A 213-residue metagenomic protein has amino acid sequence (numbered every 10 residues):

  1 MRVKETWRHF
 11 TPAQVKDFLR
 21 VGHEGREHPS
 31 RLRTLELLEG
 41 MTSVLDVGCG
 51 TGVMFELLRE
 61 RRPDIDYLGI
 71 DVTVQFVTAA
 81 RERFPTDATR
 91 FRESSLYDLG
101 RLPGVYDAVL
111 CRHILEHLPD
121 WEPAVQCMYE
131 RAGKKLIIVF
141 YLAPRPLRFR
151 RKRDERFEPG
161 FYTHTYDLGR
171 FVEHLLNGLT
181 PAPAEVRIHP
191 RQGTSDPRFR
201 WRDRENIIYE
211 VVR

Functional and structural regions predicted by a protein language model:
M1-L38: Conserved class I S-adenosyl-L-methionine
G50: Conserved glycine-rich SAM-binding loop
V53-Y97: Class I SAM-dependent methyltransferase SAM/SAH-binding core
D98-P103: Short conserved loop adjoining the S-adenosyl-L-methionine
L110: A conserved beta-strand element that flanks and buttresses the S-adenosyl-L-methionine
L118-C127: A short, conserved alpha-helix within the catalytic core of class I
K134-L142: Conserved beta-strand signature within the Rossmann-like core of class I S-adenosyl-L-methionine
Y162-T180: Short alpha-helix
